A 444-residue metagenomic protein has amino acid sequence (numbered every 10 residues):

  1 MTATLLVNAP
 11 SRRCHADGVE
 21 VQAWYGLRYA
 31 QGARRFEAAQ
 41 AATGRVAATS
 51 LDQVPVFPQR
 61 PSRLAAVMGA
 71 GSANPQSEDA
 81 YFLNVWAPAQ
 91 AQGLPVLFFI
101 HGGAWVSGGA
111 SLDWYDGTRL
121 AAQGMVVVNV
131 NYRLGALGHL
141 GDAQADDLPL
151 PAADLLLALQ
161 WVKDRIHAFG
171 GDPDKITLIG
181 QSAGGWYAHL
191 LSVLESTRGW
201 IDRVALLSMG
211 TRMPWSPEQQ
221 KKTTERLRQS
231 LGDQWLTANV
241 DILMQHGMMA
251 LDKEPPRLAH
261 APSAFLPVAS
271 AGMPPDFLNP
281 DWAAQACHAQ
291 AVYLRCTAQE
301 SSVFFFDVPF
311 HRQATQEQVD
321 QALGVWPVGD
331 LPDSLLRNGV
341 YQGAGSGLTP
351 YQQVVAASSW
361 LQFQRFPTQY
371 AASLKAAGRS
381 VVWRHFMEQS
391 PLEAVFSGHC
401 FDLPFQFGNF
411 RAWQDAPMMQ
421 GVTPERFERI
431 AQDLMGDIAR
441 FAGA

Functional and structural regions predicted by a protein language model:
M1-D146, P417-L434, R440-G443: Non-catalytic accessory segments of hydrolases
G71, D164, R198, R203 (+2 more regions): Substrate-access "cap/lid" subdomains that shape and gate the entrance to catalytic or ligand-binding pockets
A80, A145-A168: Alpha/beta-hydrolase active-site loop
P95, V162, F169-S182: Alpha/beta-hydrolase fold nucleophile elbow
G102-G103, L150-D154, I179-Y187: Active-site loop->helix "elbow" adjoining a glycine-rich segment at hydrolase catalytic centers
A122, L178, A205-L207: A short, hydrophobic beta-strand element of the alpha/beta-hydrolase
G185-T197: Short glycine-enriched nucleophile-adjacent loop and the immediately C-terminal alpha-helix near the catalytic center
Q364-A444: Mobile gating loops/cap/lid regions near enzyme active sites that modulate substrate access
